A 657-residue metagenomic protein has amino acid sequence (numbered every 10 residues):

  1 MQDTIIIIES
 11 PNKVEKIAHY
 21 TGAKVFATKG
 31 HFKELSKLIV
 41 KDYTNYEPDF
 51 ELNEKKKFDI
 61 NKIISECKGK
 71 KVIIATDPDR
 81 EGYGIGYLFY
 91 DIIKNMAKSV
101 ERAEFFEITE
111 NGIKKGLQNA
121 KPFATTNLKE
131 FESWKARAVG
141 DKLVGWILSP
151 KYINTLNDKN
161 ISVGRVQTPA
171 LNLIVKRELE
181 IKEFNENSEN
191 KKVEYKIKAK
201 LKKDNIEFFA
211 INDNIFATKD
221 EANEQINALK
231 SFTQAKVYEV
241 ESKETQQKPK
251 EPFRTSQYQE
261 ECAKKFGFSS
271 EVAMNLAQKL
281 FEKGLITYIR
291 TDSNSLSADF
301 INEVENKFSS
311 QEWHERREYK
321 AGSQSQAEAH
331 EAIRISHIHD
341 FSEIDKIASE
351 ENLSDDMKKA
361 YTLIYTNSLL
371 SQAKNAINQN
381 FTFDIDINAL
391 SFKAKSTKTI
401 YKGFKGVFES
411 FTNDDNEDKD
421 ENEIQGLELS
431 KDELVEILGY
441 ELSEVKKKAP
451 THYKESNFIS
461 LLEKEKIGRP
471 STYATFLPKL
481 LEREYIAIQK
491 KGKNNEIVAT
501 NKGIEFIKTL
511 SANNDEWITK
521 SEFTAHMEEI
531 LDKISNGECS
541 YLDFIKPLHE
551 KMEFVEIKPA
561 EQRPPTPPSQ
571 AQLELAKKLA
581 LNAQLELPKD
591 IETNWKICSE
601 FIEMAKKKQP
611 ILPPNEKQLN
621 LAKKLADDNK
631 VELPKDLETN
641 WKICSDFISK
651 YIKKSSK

Functional and structural regions predicted by a protein language model:
M1-K142, I147-L148: Intrinsically disordered, low-complexity regulatory segments
Q2-T4, A23-K24, K70, R290-K657: Basic, low-complexity terminal or inter-domain segments flanking catalytic cores
I8, A27-K29, A75-P78, R102-E107 (+7 more regions): Glycine-rich, histidine-containing beta strand-loop boundary motifs that form or position
K13, K55-I63, E81-F89, T109-I113 (+21 more regions): Helical mechanochemical/support elements of P-loop NTPase systems and associated helical scaffolds
Y20, E66, I92-M96, G116-F123 (+21 more regions): Conserved, well-folded catalytic cores of nucleic-acid-processing and energy-transducing macromolecular machines
K33-L52, D158-Q278, E282, H314 (+4 more regions): Long, highly charged, low-complexity internal segments
T76-P78, M96-E101, F123-E130, I181-N187 (+6 more regions): Short, polar/flexible loop-turn hinges at active-site or ligand-entry regions and domain interfaces
A136-S149, V166, L201, T245-Q257 (+6 more regions): Core structural elements
